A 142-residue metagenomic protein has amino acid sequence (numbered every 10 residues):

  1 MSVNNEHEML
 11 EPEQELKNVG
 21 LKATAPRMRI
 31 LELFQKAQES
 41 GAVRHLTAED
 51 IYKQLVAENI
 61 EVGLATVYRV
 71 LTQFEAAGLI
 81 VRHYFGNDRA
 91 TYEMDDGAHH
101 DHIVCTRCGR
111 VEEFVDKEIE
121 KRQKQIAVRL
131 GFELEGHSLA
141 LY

Functional and structural regions predicted by a protein language model:
H7-G20: Short, Lys/Arg-enriched N-terminal segment that forms or immediately precedes the first helix of a structured domain
A23-A25, A37-L46: Short capping segments at the starts of secondary-structure elements
M28-L33: Pre-recognition alpha-helix immediately N-terminal to the DNA-recognition helix within helix-turn-helix or winged-helix
F34, V67-A77: Basic amphipathic alpha-helical segments that dock to polyanions
T47-V56, V67: A short acidic, leucine-rich amphipathic alpha-helix
Q54, E58-N59, R107: Residues within the alpha-helical elements of helix-turn-helix
A76-Y142: Non-DNA-binding regulatory cores of transcription-related proteins, predominantly C-terminal effector-binding
